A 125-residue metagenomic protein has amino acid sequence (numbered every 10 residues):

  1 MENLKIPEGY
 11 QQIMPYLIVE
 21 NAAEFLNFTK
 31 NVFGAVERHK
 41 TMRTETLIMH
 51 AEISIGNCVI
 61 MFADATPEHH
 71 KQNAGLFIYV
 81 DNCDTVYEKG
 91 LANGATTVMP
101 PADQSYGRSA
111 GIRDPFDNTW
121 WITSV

Functional and structural regions predicted by a protein language model:
M1-E8, M49, F62, Y87-V125: Vicinal oxygen chelate
M1-L26, A74-L76, T123-V125: N-terminal beta-strand motif that seeds the catalytic metal site of vicinal oxygen chelate
N3-P7, F28-K30, D64-E68: A short alpha-helix capping/helix-coil boundary motif
G9, Y16-V59: Core segments of cupin and vicinal oxygen chelate
Q12-E20, A51-S54, A65-L91, R108-R113: Vicinal oxygen chelate
M42, D64-T66, S124: Short, low-complexity Ser/Thr-rich regulatory SLiMs
R43-T46, E68, D103-Q104: A short beta-turn/loop motif at secondary-structure boundaries
N57-V59, D81, N118-T119: Short alpha-helix boundary/capping motifs
